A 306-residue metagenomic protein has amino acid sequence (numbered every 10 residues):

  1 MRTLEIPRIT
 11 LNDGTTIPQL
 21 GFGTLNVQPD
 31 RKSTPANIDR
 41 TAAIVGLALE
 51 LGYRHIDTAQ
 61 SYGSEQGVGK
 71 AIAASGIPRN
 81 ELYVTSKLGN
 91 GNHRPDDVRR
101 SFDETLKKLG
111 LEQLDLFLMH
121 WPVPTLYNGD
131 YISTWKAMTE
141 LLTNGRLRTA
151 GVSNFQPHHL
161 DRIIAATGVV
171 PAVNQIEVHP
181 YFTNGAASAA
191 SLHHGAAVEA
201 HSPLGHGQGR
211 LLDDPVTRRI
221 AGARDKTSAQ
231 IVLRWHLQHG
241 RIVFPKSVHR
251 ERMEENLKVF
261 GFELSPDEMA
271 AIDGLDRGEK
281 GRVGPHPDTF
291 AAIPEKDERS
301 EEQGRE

Functional and structural regions predicted by a protein language model:
M1-L82, A137, L204, G304-E306: N-terminal binding-site loop/beta-alpha segment at the start of enzyme catalytic domains that lines or forms
R8, P122-E306: Beta/alpha (TIM)-barrel catalytic core signal, keyed to glycine-rich beta->alpha loops juxtaposed to Asp/Glu that bind
L11-D13, G69-R79, D103-E112, L142 (+2 more regions): Acidic (Asp/Glu)-rich catalytic clusters
K32-L49, R94-L109, Y131, H158-D161 (+1 more regions): Short, acidic/polar
E50, V98-M119, T139-N144: CE4/NodB-like, metal-dependent polysaccharide N-deacetylase domain that modifies extracellular/periplasmic N-acetylated
H55, Q113-L116, T149, V173: Residues at the N-termini of beta-strands
R79-H93, L116-P122, V178: A short, structured active-site edge motif that brings together acidic residues
